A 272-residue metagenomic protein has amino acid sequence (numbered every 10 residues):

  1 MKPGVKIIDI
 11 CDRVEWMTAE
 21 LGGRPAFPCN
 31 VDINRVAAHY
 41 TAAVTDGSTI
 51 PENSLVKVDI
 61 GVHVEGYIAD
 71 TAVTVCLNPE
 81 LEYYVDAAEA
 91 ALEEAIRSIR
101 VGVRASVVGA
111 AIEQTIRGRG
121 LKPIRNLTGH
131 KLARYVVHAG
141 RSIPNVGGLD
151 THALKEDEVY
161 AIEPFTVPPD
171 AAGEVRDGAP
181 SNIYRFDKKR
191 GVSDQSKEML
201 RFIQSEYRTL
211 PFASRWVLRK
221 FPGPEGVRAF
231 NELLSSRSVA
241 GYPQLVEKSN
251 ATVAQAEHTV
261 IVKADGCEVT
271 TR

Functional and structural regions predicted by a protein language model:
M1-R272: Active-site neighborhoods and metal-handling regions in enzymes and metal-associated proteins
